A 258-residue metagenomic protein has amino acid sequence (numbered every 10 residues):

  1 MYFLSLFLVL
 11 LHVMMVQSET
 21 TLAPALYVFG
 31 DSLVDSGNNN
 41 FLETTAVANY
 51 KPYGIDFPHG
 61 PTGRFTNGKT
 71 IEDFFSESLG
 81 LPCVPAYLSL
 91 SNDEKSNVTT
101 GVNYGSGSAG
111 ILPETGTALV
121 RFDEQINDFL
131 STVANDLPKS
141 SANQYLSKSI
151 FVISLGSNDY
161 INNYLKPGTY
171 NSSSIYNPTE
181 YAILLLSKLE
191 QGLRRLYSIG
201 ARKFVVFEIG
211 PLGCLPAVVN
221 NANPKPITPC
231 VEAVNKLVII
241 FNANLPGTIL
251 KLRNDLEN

Functional and structural regions predicted by a protein language model:
M1-N258: Conserved active-site regions of diverse hydrolases
